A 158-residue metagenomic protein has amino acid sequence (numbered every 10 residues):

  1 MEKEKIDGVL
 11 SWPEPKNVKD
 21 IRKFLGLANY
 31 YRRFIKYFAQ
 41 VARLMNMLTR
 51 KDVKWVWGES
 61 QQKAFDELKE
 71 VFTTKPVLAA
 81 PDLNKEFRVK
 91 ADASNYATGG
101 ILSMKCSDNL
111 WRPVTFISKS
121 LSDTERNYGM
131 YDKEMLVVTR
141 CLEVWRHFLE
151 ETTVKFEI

Functional and structural regions predicted by a protein language model:
M1-K85: C-terminal reverse transcriptase regions that engage the nucleic-acid substrate
F34-L48, S103-K119: Reverse-transcriptase-like RNA-dependent polymerase core
V53, D108-L136: A short, polar/acidic, helix/strand-boundary loop motif
V56, A79, R88, I101 (+1 more regions): Beta-strand cores of modular interaction/reader domains in eukaryotic scaffold and signaling proteins, especially PDZ
E70-L78, K119-S122, V144-H147: Conserved helix-loop functional segments at active or binding sites
K85-A93: Two-metal-ion RNase H-like nuclease active-site motif
N95-M104: Acidic, metal-ligating active-site segments
K105, T139-I158: RNase H catalytic domain
